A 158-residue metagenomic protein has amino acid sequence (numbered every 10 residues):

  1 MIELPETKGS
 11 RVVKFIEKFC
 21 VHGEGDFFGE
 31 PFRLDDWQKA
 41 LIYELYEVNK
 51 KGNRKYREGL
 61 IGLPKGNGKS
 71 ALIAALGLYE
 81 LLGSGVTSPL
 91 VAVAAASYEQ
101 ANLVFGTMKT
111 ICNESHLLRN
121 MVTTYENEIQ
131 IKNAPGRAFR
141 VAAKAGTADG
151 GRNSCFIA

Functional and structural regions predicted by a protein language model:
M1-A158: Phosphate/NTP-binding elements of NTP-utilizing enzymes
